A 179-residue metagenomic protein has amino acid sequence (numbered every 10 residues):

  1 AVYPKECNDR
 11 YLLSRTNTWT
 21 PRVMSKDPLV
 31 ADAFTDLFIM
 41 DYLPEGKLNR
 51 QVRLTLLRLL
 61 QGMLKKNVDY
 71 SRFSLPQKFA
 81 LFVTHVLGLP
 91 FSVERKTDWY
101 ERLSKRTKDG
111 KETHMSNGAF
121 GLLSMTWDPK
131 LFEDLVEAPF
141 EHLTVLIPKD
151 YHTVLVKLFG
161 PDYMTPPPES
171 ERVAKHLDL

Functional and structural regions predicted by a protein language model:
A1-L179: The feature captures the alpha-helical scaffold/lid subdomain characteristic of nucleotidyltransferase
